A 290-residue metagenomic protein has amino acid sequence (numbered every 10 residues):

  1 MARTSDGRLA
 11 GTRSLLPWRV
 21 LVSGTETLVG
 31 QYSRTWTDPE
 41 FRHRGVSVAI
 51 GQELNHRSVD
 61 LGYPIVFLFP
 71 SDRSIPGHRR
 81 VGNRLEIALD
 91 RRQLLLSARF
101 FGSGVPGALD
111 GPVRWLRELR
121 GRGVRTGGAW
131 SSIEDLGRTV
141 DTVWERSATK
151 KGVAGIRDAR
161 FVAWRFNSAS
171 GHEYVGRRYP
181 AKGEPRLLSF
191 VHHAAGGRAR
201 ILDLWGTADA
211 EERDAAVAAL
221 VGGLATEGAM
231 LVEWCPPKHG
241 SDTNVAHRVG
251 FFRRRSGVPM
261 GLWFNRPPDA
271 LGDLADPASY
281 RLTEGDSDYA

Functional and structural regions predicted by a protein language model:
M1-P39, S71-R73, S132-A208: A conserved beta-strand-loop-helix scaffold within acyl/acetyltransferase catalytic domains
P17, P64-R120, V175, L188-A210 (+1 more regions): Active-site/acyl-donor-binding loops of N-acyltransferases
V22-E26, G45, D286, A290: Short, flexible active-site-proximal loops enriched in glycine and acidic residues
Y32-T37, R42-V59, F67-L68, A210-G223: Conserved acetyl-CoA-binding loop-helix of GNAT-fold acetyltransferases
R44, G137, G240-S241: Serine-centered coil/turn micro-motif
V59, N167-S170, A225: Residue-level signal for alpha-helix termini/capping positions
P112-G137: Conserved N-terminal entry element of GNAT/NAT acetyltransferase domains
